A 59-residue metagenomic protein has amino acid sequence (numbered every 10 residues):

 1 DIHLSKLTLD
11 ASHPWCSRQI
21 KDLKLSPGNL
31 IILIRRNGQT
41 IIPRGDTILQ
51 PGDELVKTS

Functional and structural regions predicted by a protein language model:
S5-S59: Cytosolic Rossmann-like ligand/nucleotide-binding regulatory domains
